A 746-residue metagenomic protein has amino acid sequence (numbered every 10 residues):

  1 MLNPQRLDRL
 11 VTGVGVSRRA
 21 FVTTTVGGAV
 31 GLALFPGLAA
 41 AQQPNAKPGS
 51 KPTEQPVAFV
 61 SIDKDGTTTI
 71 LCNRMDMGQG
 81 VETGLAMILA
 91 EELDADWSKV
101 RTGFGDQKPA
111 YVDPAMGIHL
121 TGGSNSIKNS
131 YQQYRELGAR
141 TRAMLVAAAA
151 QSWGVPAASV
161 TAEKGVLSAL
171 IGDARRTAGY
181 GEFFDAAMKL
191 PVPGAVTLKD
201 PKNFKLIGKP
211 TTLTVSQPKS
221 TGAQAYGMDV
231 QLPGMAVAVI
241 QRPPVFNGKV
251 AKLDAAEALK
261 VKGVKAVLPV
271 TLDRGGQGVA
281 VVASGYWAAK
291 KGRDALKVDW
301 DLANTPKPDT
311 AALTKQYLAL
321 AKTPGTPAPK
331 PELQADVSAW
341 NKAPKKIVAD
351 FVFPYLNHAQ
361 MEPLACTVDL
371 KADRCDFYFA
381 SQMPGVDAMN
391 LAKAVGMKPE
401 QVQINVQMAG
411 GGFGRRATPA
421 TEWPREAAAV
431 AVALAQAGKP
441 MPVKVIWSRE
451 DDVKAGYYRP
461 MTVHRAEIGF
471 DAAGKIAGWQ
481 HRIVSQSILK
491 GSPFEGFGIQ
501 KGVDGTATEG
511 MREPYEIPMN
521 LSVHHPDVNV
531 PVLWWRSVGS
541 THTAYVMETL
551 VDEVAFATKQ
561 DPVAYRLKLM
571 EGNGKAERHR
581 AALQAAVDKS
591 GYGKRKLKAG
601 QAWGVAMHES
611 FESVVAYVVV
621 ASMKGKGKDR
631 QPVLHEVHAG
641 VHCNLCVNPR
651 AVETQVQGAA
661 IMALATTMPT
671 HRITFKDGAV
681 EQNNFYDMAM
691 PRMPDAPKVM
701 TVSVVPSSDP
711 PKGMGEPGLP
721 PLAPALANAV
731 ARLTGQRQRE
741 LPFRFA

Functional and structural regions predicted by a protein language model:
M1-V16: N-terminal secretory signal peptides
L2, P44-Q55, A90-E92, W97-P327: Flexible, low-hydrophobicity surface segments
V16-F35, Y565: N-terminal export leaders
G28, A90-T121, A148-R176, K252 (+6 more regions): C-terminal catalytic domains of large/alpha subunits in multi-subunit enzymes
Q42-I88, P218, Q224, D229 (+2 more regions): Conserved beta-alpha junction segments in alpha/beta enzyme cores
E82, Y111-M116, G154, G172 (+9 more regions): Short acidic, glycine/serine/threonine-rich loops at helix termini
E82-M87, M389, M408, G412-G438 (+1 more regions): Thiamine diphosphate
P109-S130, D185-D229, P327-C366, A372-D373 (+4 more regions): Glycine-rich loop/linker segments at domain edges
